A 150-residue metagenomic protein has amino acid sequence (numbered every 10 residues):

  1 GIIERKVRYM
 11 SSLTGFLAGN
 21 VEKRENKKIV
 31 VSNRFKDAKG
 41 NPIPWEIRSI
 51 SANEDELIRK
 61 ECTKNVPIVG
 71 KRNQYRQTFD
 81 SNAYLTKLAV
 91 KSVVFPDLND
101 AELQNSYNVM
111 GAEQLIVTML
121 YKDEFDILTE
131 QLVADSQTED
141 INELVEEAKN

Functional and structural regions predicted by a protein language model:
G1-M10: Short, Lys/Arg-enriched N-terminal segments with co-localized hydrophobic residues within the first ~10-30 amino acids
K6-V7, E25, C62, D97: N-terminal regions of proteins, emphasizing targeting and processing segments when present
R8, V31-S32, M110, E146: N-terminal non-cleavable signal-anchor helices
Y9-E25: Extended acidic low-complexity intrinsically disordered regions
S11-S12, V30-V31, F79-D80, D100: Poly-acidic low-complexity segments
E25-G40: Short acidic-hydrophobic surface loop/beta-edge motif
K39-N150: Short, surface-exposed, charged amphipathic helix/loop patches that serve as local interaction elements
